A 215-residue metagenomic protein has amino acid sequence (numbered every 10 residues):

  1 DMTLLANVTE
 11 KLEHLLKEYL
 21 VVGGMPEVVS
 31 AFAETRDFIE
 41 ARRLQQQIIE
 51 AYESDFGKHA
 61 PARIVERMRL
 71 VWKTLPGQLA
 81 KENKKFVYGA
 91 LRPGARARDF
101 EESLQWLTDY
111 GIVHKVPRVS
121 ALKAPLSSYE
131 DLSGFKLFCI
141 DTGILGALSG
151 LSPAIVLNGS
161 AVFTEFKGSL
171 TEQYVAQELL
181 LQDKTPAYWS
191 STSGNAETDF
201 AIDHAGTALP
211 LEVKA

Functional and structural regions predicted by a protein language model:
D1-G24: Amphipathic alpha-helical segments of the small helical/lid subdomains adjacent to P-loop NTPase cores
L20, M25, V29-T207: Accessory nucleic acid-recognition modules appended to NTPase machines
A208-A215: Active-site ExK catalytic segment of metal-dependent nucleases
